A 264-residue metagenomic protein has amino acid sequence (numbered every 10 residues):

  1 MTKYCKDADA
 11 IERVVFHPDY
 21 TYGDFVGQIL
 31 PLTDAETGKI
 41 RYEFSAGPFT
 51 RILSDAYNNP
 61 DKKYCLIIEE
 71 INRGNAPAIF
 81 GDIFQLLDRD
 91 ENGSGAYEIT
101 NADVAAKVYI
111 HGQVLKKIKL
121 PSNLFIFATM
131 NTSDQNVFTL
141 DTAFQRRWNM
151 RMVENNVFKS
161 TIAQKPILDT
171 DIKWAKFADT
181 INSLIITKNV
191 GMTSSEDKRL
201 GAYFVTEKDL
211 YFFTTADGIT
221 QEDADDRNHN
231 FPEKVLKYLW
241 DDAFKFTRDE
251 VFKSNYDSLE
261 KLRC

Functional and structural regions predicted by a protein language model:
M1-S194, T215-E222, D226-K234, D241-C264: AAA+ P-loop NTPase catalytic core and its hallmark functional loops
Y211: Short acidic, S/G/P-rich loop/turn micro-motifs used as interaction or catalytic elements
